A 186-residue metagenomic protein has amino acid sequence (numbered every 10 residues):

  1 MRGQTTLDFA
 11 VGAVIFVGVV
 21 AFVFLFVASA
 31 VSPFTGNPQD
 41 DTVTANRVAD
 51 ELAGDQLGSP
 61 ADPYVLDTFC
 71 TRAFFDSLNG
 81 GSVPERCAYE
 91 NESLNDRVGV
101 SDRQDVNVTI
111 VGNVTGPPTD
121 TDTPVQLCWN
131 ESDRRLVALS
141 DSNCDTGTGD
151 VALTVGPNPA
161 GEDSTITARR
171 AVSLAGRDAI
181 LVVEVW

Functional and structural regions predicted by a protein language model:
M1-V27: N-terminal single-pass transmembrane signal-anchor helix
V27-W186: Long, compositionally biased, intrinsically disordered regions
